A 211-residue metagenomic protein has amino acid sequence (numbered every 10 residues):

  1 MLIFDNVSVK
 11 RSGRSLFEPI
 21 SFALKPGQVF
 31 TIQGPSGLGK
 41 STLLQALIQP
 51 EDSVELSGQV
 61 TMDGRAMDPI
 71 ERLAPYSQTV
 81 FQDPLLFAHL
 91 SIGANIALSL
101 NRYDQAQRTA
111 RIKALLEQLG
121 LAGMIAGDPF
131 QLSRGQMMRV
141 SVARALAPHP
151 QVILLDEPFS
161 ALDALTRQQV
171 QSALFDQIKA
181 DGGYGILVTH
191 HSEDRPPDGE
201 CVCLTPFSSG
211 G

Functional and structural regions predicted by a protein language model:
Q49-D52, L90, A94-T109, Q118: ABC-type ATPase nucleotide-binding domains, specifically the catalytic core motifs of the NBD
L56-A66: Conserved ABC transporter NBD signature motif
R65-T79, R102: ABC ATPase NBD coupling module
Q107-M124, D176: Conserved ABC ATPase "signature" region
G127-F130, P148: Conserved signature/switch motifs of ABC ATPase nucleotide-binding domains
V142: Hydrophobic anchor residue at the start of the ABC signature
I153-E157: Catalytic Walker B motif of ABC-type/P-loop ATPase nucleotide-binding domains
